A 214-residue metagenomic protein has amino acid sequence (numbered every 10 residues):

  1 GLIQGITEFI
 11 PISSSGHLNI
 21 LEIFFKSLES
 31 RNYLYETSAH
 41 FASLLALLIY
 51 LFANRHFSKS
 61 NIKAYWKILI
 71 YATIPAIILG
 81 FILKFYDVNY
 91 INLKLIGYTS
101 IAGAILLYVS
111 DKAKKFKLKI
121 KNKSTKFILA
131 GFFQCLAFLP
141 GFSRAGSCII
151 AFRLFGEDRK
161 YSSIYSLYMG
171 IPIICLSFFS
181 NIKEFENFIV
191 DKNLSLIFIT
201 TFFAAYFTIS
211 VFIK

Functional and structural regions predicted by a protein language model:
G1-K214: Multi-pass membrane proteins that catalyze or facilitate reactions on polyprenyl-/lipid-phosphate substrates and their
